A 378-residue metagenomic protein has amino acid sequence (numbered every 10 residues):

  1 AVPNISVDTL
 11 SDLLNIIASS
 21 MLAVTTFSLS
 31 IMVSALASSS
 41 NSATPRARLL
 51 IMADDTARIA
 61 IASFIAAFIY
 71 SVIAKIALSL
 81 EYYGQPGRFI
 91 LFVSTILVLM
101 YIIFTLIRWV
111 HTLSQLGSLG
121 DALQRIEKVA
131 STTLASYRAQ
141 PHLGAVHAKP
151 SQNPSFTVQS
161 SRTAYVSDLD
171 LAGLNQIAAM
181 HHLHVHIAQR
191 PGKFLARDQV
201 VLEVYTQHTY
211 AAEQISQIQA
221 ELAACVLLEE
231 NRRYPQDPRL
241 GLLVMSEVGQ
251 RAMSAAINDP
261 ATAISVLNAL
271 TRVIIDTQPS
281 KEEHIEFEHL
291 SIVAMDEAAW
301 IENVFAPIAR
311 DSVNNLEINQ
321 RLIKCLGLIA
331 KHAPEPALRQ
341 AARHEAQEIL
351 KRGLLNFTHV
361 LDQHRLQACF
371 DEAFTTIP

Functional and structural regions predicted by a protein language model:
A1, I5-L80, I103-V110, G249: Transmembrane alpha-helix detector for multi-pass membrane proteins
N4, A35, L97, H182-V185 (+1 more regions): A general structural-boundary detector
S38-R46, L50, E81-I102, A164 (+2 more regions): Hydrophobic alpha-helical transmembrane segments and immediately flanking/interface helices in integral membrane
A43, G192-L195: Hydrophobic/aromatic-rich, well-ordered segments within soluble, folded domains that form packed cores
A53-R138: Alpha-helical transmembrane segments of integral membrane proteins
Q85-P86, R108-H186, R190, R197-P378: Short basic (Lys/Arg) and small-residue
